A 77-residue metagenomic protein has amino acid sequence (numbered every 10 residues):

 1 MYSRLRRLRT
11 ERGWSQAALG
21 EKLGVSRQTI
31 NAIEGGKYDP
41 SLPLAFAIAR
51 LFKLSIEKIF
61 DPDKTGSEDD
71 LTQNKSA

Functional and structural regions predicted by a protein language model:
S3-K22, N74: Short basic helix-loop element that most often maps to the first helix and adjoining turn of HTH DNA-binding modules
A17, Q28, E57: Key DNA-contact positions within bacterial/archaeal DNA-binding proteins
V25-Y38: Recognition helix of helix-turn-helix/homeodomain-like DNA-binding domains that insert into the DNA major groove
P43-K58: DNA major-groove recognition helix of helix-turn-helix/homeodomain DNA-binding modules
R50, F60-A77: Short, charged recognition helix plus adjacent turn of helix-turn-helix-like nucleic-acid-binding domains
